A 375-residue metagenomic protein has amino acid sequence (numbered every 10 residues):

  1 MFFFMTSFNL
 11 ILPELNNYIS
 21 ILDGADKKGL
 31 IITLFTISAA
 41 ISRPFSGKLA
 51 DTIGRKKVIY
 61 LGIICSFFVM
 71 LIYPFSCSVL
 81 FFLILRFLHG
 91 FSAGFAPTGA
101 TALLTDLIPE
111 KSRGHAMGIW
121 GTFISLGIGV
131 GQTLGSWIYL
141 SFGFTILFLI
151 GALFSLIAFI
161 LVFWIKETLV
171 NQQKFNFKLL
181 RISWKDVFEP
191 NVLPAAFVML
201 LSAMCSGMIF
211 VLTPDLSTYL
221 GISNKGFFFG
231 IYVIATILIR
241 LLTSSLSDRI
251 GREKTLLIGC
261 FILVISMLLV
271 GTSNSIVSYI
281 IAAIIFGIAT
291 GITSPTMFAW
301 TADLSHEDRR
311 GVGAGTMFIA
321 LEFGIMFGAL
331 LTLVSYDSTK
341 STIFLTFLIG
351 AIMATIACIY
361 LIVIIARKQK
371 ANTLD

Functional and structural regions predicted by a protein language model:
T36-P44, I128-G129, V233-L241, M326: Residue-level signature of mid-helix packing/kink "hotspots" within the transmembrane helices of 12-pass Major
I41-P74, I250: Conserved MFS/SLC helix-loop-helix module at the cytosolic interface between two early adjacent transmembrane helices
G54, F75-L80, G251, T272-N274: Helix-breaking motifs and short loop linkers at transmembrane-helix boundaries and internal kinks in secondary membrane
K57-L71, A152, K254-L268: Structural signature of the two symmetry-related core transmembrane helices
F87-I124: Cytoplasmic helix-loop-helix junction between adjacent transmembrane helices in 12-TM secondary transporters
L140-L153, V334-M353: A membrane-interface helix-boundary motif in multi-pass transporters
A152-N171, Y360-I364: C-terminal membrane-cytosol helix-exit motif in multi-pass small-molecule transporters
E167-A195: Juxtamembrane intracellular "pre-TM" segments in multi-pass secondary transporters
